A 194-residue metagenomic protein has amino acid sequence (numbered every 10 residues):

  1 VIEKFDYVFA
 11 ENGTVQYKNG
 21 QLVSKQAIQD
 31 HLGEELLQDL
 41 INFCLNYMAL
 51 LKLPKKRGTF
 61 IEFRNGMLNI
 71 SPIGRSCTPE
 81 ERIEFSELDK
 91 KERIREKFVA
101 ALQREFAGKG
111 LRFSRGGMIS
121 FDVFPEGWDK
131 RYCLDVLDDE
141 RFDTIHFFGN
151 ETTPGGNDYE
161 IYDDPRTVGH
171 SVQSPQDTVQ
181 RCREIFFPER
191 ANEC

Functional and structural regions predicted by a protein language model:
V1-T59: Active-site phosphate-binding/coordination module
F9-A10, R115, S171: Structural signal for conserved beta-strand scaffold positions within catalytic alpha/beta enzyme cores
G13-T14, I73-C77, T153: Short connector loops/turns at beta-strand edges and beta->alpha or beta->beta junctions
T14-K18, I119-D122, Q176-Q180: A short acidic, often aromatic-flanked loop/helix-cap motif at beta-alpha or helix-coil junctions that lines enzyme
P54-H146: Conserved acidic, metal-coordinating active-site core of Asp-based, Mg2+-dependent phosphoryl-transfer enzymes
F124-C194: Mg2+-dependent phosphoryl-transfer enzymes with acidic/Ser/Thr/Gly-rich catalytic loops
